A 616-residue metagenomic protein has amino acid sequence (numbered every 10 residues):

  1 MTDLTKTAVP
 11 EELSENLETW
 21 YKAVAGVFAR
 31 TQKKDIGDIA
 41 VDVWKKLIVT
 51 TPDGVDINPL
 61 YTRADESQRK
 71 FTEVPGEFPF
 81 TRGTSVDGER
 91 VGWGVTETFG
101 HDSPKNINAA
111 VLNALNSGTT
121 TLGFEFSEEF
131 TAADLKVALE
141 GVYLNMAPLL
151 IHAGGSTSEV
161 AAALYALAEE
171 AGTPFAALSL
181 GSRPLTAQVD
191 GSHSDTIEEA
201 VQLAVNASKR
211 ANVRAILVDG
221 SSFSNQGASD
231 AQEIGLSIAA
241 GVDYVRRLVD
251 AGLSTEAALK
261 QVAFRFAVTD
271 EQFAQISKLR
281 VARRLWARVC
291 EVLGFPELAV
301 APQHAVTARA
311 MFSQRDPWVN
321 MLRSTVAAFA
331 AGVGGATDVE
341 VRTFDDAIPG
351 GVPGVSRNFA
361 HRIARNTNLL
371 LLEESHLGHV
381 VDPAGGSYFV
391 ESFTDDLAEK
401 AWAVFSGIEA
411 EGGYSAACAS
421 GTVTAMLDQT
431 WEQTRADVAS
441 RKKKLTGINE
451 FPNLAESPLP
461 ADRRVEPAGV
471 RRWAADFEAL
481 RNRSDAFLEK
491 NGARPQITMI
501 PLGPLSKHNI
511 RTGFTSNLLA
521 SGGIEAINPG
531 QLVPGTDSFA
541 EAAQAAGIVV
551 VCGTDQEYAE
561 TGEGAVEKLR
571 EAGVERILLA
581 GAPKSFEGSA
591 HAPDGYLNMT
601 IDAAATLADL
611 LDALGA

Functional and structural regions predicted by a protein language model:
M1-E271, A301-P302, D338-R342, P495 (+7 more regions): Catalytic alpha/beta active-site cores
M1-G26, T31-Q32, V43, L47-V49 (+5 more regions): Intrinsic disorder at enzyme termini
A40-V41, K45-T50, R183, D219-N225 (+5 more regions): A glycine-rich phosphate-binding loop feature that marks nucleotide/adenosyl-phosphate handling sites
G54, G118, G172, W286 (+5 more regions): Conserved, mostly hydrophobic/aromatic
L149, A187-S192, N225-G227, T307-P317 (+3 more regions): Short beta-alpha connecting loops at secondary-structure transitions that line or flank enzyme active sites
S229-I234, T269-V281, A308-L322, G351-H361 (+4 more regions): Short glycine/threonine-rich loop-to-helix capping motif typified by GTGT followed within a few residues by an Asp-Pro
V281, A287, E291-G294, V326-V333 (+10 more regions): Hydrophobic alpha-helix feature that most strongly marks membrane-spanning transmembrane helices and their immediate
P296-V306, R315-P349, S356-L377: Flexible glycine/proline-rich, aromatic-decorated loop/lid segments
